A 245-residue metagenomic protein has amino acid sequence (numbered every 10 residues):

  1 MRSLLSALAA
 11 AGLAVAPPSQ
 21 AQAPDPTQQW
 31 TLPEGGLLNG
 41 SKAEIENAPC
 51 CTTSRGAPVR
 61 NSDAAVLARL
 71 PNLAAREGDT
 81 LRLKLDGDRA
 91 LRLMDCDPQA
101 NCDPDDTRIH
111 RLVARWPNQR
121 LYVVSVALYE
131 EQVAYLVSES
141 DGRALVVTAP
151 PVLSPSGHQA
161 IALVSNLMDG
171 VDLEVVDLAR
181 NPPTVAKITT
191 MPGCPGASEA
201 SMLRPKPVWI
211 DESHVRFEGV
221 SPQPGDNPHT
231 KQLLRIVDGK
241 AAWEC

Functional and structural regions predicted by a protein language model:
S6-A14: Bacterial N-terminal signal peptides
A16-P18: N-terminal signal peptide c-region/cleavage motif recognized by signal peptidases
A23-Y122, V126-A127: Terminal domain-start segments
A74-A75, A114-N118, P151-Q159, K206-V215: Blade-terminus and WD-like Trp-Asp/Gly-His loop motifs, strongest in beta-propeller folds
A75-R76, A127-Q132, M168-V171, D226-N227: Short, solvent-exposed loop/turn segments at conserved positions within beta-propeller repeat blades
L81-N101, Y129-V146, E174-M191, K231-C245: Surface-exposed loop/turn elements that mediate protein-protein interactions on large endomembrane-trafficking
D103-L112, V147-P155, S198-K206: Repeated scaffold domains used in trafficking and secretory/extracellular systems, primarily beta-propellers
Q159-T230: Short aromatic loop motif centered on NTY/YTY
